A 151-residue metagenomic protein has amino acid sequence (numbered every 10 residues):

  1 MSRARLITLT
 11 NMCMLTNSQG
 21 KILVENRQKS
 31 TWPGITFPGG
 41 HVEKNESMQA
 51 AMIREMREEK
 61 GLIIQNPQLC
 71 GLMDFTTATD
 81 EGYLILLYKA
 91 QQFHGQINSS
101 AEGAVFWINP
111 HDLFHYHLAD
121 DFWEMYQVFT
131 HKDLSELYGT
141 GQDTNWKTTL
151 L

Functional and structural regions predicted by a protein language model:
M1-I22, P38-H41: Conserved N-terminal beta-strand and adjoining loop/helix that marks the start of the Nudix/MutT-like hydrolase domain
T8, N17, S30, D80-G82 (+1 more regions): A generic fold-level signal
L15-T16, V24, A90, W107: Conserved hydrophobic "DFG−1" position in protein kinase catalytic cores
K21-R57, T144-L151: Conserved Nudix-box catalytic region and its N-terminal flanking loop in Nudix hydrolases and closely related
V42-Q65, F75-M125, L150-L151: Unchanged
V128-L151: Charged phosphate-binding loop/patch that engages nucleotide di/tri-phosphates or the phosphate backbone of nucleic
